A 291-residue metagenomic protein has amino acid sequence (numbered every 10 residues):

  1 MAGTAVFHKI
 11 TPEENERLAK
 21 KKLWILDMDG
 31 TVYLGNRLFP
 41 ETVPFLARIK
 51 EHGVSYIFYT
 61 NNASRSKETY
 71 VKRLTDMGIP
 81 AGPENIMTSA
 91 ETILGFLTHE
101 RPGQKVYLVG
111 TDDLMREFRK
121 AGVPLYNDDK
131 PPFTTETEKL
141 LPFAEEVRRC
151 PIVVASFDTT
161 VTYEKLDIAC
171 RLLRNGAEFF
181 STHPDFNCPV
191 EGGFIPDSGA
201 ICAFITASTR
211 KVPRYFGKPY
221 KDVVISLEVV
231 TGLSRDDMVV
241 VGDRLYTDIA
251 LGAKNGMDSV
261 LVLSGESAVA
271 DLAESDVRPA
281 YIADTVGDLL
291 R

Functional and structural regions predicted by a protein language model:
A2-M28, Y33-H52, A63-M87, L94-R291: Asp-based, Mg2+/Mn2+-dependent phosphohydrolase catalytic module
S55: Conserved phosphate-binding loops in N-terminal lobes of ATP-dependent enzymes of the actin/Hsp70/sugar-kinase
